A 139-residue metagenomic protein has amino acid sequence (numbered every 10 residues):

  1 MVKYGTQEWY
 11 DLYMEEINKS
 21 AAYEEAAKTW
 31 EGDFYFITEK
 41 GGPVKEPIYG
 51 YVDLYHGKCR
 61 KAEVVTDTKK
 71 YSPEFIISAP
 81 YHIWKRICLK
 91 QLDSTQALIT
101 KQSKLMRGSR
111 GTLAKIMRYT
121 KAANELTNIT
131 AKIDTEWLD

Functional and structural regions predicted by a protein language model:
M1-D139: Feature captures hydrophobic
